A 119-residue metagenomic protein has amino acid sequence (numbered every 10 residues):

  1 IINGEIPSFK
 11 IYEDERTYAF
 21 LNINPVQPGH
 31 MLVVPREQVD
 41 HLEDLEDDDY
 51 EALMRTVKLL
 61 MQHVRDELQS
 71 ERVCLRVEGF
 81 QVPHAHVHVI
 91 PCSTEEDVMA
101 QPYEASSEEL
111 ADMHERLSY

Functional and structural regions predicted by a protein language model:
I1-Y119: HIT superfamily nucleotide-processing domains
